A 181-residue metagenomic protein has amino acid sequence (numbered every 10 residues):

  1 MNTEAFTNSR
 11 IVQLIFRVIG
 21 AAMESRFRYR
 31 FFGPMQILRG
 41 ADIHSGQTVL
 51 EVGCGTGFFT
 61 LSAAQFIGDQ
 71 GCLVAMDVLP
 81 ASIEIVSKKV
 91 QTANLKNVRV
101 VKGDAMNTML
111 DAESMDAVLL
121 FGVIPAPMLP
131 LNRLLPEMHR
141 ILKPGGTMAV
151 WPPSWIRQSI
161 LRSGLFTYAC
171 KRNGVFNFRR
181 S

Functional and structural regions predicted by a protein language model:
F6-N8, I19-L38: Conserved SAM-binding loop and adjacent beta-strand
L79: Conserved SAM/SAH-binding beta-strand->alpha-helix loop
N94-A105: Conserved SAM-binding strand-loop segment of SAM-dependent methyltransferases
M106-V118: A short acidic, Gly/Pro-enriched loop at the edge of an enzyme's catalytic core that lines a small-molecule cofactor
D116-P130: A short SAM/SAH-binding and catalytic strip from SAM-dependent methyltransferases
N132-P144: A short glycine-rich, Lys/Arg-flanked "PGG" loop and its adjoining helix->strand segment in the class I
G145-P152: Conserved beta-strand signature within the Rossmann-like core of class I S-adenosyl-L-methionine
